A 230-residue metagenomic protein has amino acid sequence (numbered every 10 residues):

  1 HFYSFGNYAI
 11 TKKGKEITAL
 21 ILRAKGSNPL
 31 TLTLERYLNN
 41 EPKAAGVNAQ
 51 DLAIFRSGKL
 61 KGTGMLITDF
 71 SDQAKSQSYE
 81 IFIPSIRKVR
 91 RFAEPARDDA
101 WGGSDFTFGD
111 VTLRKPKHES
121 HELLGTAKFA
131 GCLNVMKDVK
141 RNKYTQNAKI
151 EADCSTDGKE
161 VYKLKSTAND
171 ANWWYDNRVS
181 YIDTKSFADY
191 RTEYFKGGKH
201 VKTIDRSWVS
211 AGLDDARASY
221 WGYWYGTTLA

Functional and structural regions predicted by a protein language model:
H1, H118-H121, H200: Histidine (H) residue identity feature
H1-Q77, I83: Solvent-exposed N-terminal domain segments of exported/luminal and surface proteins
A19-N28, D99-T112, L124-T126: Short N-terminal helix-initiation segments at or just after the protein's N-terminus
L22-K43, L123-K128, Q146-C154, W208-V209: Short amphipathic beta-strand and strand-loop transition segments with alternating hydrophobic
L34-Y37, R97, H121-K128, G222-A230: Short, surface-exposed, charge-dense and proline/glycine-enriched linear segments
I54-R56, M65-F70, Q77-P116, Q146-A230: Gly/Pro-enriched, hydrophobic low-complexity segments that function as extracytoplasmic propeptides/linkers
D105-Y144: Surface-exposed beta-loop interaction hotspot
